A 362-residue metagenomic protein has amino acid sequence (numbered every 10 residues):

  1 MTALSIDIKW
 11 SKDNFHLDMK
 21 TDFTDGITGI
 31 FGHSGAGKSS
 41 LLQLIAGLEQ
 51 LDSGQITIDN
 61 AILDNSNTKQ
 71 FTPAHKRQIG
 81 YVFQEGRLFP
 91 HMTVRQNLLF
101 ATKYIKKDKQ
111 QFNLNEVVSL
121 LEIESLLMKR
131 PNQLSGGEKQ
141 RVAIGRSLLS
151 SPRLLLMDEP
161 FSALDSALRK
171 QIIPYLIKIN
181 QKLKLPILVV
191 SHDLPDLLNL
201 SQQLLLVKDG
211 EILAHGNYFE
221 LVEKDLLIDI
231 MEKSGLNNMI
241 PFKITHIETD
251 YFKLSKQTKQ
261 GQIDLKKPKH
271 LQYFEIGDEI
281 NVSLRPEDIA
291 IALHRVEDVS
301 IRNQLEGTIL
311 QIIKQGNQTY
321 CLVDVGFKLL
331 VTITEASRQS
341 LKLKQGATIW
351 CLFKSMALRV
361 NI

Functional and structural regions predicted by a protein language model:
A61-S66, K109-L126, I177-K178: Conserved ABC ATPase "signature" region
L63-G80, Y104: ABC ATPase NBD coupling module
R130-L134, E138: Conserved ABC ATPase signature
L149-R153: A short, proline-enriched helix->beta-strand linker immediately N-terminal to the Walker B motif in ABC-type P-loop
L155-E159: Catalytic Walker B motif of ABC-type/P-loop ATPase nucleotide-binding domains
Q181, S191-K259: Internal alpha/beta loop-helix hairpins
Q260-I312, T332-I362: Glycine/charge-rich catalytic "coupling/switch" loops of P-loop NTPases
